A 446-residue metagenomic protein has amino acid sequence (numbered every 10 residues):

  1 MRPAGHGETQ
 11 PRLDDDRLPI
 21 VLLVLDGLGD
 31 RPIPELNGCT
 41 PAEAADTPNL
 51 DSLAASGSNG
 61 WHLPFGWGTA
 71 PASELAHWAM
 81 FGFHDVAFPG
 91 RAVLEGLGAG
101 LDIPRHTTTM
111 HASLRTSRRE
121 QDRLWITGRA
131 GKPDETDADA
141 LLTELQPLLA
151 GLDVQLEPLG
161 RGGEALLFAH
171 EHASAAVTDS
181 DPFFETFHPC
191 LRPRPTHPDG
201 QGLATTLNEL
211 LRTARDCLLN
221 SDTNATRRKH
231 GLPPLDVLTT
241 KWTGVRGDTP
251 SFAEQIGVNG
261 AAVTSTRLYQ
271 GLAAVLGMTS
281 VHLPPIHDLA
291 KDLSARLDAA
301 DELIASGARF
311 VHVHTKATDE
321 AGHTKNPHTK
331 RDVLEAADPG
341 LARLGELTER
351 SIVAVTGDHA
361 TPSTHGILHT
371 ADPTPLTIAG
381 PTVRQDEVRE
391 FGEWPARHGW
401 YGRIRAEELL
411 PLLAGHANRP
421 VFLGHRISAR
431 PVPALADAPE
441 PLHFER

Functional and structural regions predicted by a protein language model:
M1-R446: Feature captures the catalytic ectodomains and active-site-proximal regions of enzymes that hydrolyze or transfer
